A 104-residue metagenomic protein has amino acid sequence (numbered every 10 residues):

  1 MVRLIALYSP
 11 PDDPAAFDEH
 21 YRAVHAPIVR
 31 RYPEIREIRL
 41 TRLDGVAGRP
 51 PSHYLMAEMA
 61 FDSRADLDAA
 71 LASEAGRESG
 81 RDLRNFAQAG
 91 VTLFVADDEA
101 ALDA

Functional and structural regions predicted by a protein language model:
M1-A104: Macromolecular interaction modules
